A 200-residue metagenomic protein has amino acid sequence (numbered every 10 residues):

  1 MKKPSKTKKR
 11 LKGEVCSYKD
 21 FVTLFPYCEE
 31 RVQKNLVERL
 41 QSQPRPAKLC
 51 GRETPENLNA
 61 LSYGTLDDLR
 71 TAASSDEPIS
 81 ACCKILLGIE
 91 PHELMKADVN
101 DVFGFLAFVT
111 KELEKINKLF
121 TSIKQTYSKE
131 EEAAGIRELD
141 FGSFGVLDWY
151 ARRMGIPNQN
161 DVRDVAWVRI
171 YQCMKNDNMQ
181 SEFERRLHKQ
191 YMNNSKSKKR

Functional and structural regions predicted by a protein language model:
M1-R200: An amphipathic, hydrophobic-aromatic interaction surface with interspersed Lys/Arg that forms lipid/phosphate-bearing
